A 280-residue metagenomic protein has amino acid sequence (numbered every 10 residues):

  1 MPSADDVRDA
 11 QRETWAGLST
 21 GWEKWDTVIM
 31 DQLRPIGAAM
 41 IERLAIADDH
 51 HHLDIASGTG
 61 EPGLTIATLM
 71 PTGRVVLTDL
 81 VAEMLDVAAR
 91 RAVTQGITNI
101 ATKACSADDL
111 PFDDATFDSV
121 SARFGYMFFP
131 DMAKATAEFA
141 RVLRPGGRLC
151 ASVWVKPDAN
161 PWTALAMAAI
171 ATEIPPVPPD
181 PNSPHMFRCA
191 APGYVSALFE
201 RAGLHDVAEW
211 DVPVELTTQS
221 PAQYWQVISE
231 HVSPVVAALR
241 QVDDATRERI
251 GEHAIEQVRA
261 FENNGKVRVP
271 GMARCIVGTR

Functional and structural regions predicted by a protein language model:
P2-T14, G21, W25-D26, M30-L33 (+3 more regions): Conserved Class I S-adenosyl-L-methionine
W15, W22-E23, I97, F112 (+2 more regions): Conserved hydrophobic/aromatic "anchor" residues that stabilize well-ordered secondary structure elements
D31-H50, T65: Conserved alpha-helix/loop element of class I SAM-dependent methyltransferases that forms part of the SAM/SAH-binding
H51-L110, S119, K134: Class I SAM-dependent methyltransferase SAM/SAH-binding core
L53, T116-F124, A273-C275: Short SAM/SAH-binding signature in class I
D118-A133, V155: A short SAM/SAH-binding and catalytic strip from SAM-dependent methyltransferases
A133-R148: A short glycine-rich, Lys/Arg-flanked "PGG" loop and its adjoining helix->strand segment in the class I
R148-P175: Conserved class I S-adenosyl-L-methionine
